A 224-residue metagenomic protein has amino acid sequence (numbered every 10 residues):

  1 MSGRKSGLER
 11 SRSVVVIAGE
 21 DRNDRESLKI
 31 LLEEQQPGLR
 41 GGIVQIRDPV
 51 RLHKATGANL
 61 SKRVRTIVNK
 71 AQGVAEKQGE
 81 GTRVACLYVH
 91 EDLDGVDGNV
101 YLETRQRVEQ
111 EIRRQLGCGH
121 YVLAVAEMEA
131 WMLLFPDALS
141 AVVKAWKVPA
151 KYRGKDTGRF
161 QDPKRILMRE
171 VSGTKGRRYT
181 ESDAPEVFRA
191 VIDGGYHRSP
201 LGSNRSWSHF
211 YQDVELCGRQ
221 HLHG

Functional and structural regions predicted by a protein language model:
S2-V14, N23-K54, A58, R65-G224: C-terminal accessory helical subdomains adjacent to catalytic cores in phosphodiester- and nucleotide-handling enzymes
I17-G19: Short hydrophobic beta-strand that contains or immediately precedes a catalytic carboxylate
